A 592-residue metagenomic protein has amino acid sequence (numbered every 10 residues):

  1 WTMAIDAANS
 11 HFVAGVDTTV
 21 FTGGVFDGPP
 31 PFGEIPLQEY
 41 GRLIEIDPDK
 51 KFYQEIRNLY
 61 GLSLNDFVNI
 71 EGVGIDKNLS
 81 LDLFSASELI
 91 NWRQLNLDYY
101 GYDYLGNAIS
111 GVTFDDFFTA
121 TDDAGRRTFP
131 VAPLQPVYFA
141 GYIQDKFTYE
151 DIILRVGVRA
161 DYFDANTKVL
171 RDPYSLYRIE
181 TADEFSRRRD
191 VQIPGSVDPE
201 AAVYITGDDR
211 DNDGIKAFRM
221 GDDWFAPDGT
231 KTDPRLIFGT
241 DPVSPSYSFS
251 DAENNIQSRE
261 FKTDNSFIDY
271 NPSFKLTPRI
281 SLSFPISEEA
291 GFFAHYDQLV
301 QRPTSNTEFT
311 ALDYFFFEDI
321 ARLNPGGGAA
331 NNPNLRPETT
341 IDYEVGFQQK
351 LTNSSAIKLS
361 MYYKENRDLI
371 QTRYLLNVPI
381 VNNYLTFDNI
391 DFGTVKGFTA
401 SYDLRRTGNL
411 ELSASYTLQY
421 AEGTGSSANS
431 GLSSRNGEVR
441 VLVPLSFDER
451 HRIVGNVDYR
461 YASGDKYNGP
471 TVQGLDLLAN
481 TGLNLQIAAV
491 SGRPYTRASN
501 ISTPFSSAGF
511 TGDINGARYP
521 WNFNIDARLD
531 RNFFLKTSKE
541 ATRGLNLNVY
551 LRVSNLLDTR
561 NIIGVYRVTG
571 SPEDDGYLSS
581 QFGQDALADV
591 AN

Functional and structural regions predicted by a protein language model:
W1, V156-Y162, A294-Q298, T307-F309 (+5 more regions): Transmembrane beta-barrel strands of outer-membrane/channel proteins
W1-S287: Signature of Gram-negative outer-membrane beta-barrel scaffolds
P133-G141, Y149, A160-K168, P272-P278 (+11 more regions): Transmembrane beta-barrel architecture of outer-membrane proteins
G141-F147, V158, I280-F284, V345-Q349 (+7 more regions): Residues on the lipid-exposed face of transmembrane beta-strands in outer-membrane beta-barrel proteins
I152-L154, A290-F292, S354-I357, N409-L412 (+3 more regions): Repeated loop/turn-to-beta-strand initiation elements of outer-membrane beta-barrel proteins
P285, G291-L385: Membrane-embedded beta-barrel scaffold of Gram-negative outer-membrane proteins
K358-A498: Gram-negative outer-membrane beta-barrel transporters
G464-S507, Y519-N524, D530-N592: C-terminal beta-signal and adjacent terminal beta-strands/loops of Gram-negative outer-membrane beta-barrel proteins
